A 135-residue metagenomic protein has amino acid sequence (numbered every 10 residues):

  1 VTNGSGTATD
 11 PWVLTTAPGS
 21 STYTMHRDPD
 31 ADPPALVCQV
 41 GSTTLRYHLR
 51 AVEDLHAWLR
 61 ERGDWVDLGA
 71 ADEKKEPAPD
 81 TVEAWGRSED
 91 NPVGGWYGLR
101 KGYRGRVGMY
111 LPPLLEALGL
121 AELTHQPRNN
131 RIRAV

Functional and structural regions predicted by a protein language model:
T2-P77: Long, low-complexity, charged/polar intrinsically disordered regions in eukaryotic proteins
N3, N91, N129-N130: Detector for Asparagine
A31, R106-V107, L118-L120: Residue-level detector of functional hotspots within protein domains
D32-P34, G95-W96, R131-V135: Charged, low-complexity intrinsically disordered segments and flexible loops
D72-K75, P79, R131, V135: Solvent-exposed, non-transmembrane amphipathic alpha-helical segments
P79-R106: Short helix-coil junctions and helix-kink-helix linkers
M109-P113: Short, hydrophobic-biased segments on the C-terminal half of alpha helices that form "recognition helices"
E116-N130: A short, conserved structural fragment
